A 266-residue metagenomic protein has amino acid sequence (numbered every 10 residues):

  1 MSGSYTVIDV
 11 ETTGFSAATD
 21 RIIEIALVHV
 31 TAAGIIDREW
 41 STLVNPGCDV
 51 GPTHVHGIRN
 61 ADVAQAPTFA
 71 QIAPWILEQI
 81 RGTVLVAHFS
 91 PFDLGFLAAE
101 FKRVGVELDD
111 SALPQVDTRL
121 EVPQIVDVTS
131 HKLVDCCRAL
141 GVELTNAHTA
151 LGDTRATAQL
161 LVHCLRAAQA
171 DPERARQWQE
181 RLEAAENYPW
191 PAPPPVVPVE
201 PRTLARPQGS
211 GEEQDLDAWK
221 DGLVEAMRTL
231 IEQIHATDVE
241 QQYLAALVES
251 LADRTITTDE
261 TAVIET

Functional and structural regions predicted by a protein language model:
M1-P114, D127-H148, Y188-P189: Conserved non-catalytic scaffold segment of RNase H-like nuclease domains
Q115, Q242-Y243, E260: N-terminal alpha-helical segment
D153: Conserved catalytic/binding loops enriched for acidic/polar residues
Q159-Q242: Acidic two-metal-ion nuclease catalytic site recognized across multiple nuclease folds, prominently DnaQ/RNase D-T
E225, Q241, A245-A252, E265: Extended, non-membrane alpha-helical segments enriched in charged/polar residues
T229-I234, L247-I256: Short, recurring structural edge motifs at helix starts
T257-T266: Amphipathic, non-membrane alpha-helical rod segments
